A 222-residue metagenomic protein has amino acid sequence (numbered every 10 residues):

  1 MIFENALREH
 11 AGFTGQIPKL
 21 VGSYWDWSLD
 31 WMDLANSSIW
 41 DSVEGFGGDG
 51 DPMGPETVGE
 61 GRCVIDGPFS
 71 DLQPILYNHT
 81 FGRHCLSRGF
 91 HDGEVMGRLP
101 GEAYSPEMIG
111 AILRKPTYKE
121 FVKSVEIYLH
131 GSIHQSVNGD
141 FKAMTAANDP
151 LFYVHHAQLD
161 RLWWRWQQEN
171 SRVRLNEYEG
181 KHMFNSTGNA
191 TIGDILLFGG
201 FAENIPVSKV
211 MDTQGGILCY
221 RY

Functional and structural regions predicted by a protein language model:
M1-Y222: C-terminal accessory segments of proteins
